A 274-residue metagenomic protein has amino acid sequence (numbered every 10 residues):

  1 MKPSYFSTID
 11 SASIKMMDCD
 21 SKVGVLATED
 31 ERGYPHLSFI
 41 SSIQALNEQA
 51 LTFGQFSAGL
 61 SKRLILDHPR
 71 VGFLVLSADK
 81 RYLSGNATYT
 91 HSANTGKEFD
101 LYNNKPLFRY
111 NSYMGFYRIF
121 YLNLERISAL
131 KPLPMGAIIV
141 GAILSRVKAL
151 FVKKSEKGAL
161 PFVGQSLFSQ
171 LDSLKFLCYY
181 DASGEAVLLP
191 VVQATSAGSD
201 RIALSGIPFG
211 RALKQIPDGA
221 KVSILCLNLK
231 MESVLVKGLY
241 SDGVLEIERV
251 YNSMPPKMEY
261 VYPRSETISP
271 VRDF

Functional and structural regions predicted by a protein language model:
M1-F274: Binding-site signature for planar aromatic cofactors or substrates
